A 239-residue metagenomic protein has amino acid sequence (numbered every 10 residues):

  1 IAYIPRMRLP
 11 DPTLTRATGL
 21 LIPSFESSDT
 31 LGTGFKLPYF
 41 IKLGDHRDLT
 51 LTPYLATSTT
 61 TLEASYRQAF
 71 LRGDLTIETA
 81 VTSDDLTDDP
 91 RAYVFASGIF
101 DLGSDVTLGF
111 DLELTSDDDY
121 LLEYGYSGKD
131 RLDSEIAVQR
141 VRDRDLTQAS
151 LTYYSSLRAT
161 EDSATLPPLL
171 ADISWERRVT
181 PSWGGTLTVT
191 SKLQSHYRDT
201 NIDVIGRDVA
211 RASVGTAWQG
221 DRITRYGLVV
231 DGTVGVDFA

Functional and structural regions predicted by a protein language model:
I1-A239: Outer-membrane beta-barrel proteins and related beta-barrel translocases across Gram-negative bacteria
